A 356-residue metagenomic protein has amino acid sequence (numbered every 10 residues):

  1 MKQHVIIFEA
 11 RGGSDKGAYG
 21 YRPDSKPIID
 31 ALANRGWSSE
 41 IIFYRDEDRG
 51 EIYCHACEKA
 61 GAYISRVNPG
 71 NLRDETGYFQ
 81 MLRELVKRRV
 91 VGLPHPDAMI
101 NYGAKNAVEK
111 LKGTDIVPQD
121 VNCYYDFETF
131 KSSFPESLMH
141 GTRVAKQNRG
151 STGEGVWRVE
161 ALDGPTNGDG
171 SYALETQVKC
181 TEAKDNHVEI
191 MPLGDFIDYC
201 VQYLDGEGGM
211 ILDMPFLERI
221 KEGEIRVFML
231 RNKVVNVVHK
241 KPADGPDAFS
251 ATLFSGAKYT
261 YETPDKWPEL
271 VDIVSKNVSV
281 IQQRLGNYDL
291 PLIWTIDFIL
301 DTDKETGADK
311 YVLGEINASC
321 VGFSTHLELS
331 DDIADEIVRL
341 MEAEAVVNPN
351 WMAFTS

Functional and structural regions predicted by a protein language model:
M1-I6: Extreme N-terminal starter segment of soluble prokaryotic enzymes
G12-E136, S151: Conserved N-proximal alpha/beta basic substrate-recognition cap immediately N-terminal to, or forming the N-lobe
G12-G13, E47, P69-G70, M99 (+5 more regions): Short, solvent-exposed loop/turn segments at secondary-structure junctions
P23, L72, P94-L111, D120-C123 (+7 more regions): Domain-scale recognition of functional cores that engage charged ligands
Y63-R66, V144, L212: Structural motif
N148, F216-E218, N287-D289: Short Gly/Pro-enriched turn/cap motifs at secondary-structure boundaries
E154, A161-Q283: Phosphate-binding site of ATP-dependent enzymes
K233, K241-A248, F254, P264-S356: ATP-dependent carboxylate activation and anion-phosphoryl transfer catalytic cores that bind Mg-ATP to form
